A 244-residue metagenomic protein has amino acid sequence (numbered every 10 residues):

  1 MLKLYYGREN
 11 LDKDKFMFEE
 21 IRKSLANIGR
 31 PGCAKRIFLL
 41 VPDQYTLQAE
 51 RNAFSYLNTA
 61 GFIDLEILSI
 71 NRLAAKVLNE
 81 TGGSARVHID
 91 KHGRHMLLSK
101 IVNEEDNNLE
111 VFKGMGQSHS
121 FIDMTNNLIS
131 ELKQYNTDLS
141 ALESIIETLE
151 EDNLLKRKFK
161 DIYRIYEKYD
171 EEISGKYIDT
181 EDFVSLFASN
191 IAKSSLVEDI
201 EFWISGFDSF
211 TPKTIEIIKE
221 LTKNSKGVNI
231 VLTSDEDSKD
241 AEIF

Functional and structural regions predicted by a protein language model:
M1-F54: Glycine-rich P-loop/Walker A and Walker A-like loops and their local beta1-loop-alpha1 context in P-loop NTPases
M1-Y5, K13, E104-G206, K213 (+1 more regions): Accessory N-terminal region flanking or inserted into the helicase ATPase core in nucleic-acid motor proteins
Y6-N10, V41-Y45, I204-P212, T233-D235: Structural motif
E20-I28, L57, N190-S194, E220-N224: Hydrophobic helix-cap positions at the C-terminus of alpha-helices in RecA-like/P-loop ATPase nucleotide-binding cores
G32-R36, V197-I200, S225-G227: A general structural motif
C33-S144, E150-N153: Conserved P-loop NTPase-based nucleic-acid remodeling module centered on helicase motor cores
E66-R72, E201-F210, T214, N229: Conserved helicase core region in the C-terminal RecA-like lobe
K213-F244: Conserved RecA-like helicase ATPase core segment that couples NTP binding/hydrolysis to strand translocation
